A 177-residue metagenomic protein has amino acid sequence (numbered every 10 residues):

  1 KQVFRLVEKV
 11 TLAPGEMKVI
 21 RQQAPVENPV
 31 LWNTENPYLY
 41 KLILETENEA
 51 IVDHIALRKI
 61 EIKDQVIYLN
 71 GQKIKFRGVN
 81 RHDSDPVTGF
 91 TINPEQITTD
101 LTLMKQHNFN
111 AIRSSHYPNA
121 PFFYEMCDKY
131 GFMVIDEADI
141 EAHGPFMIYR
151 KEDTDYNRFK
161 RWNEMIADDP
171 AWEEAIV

Functional and structural regions predicted by a protein language model:
K1-V134, V177: Secreted/periplasmic carbohydrate-active enzymes, especially glycoside hydrolases
R77-H82, F90, E137-V177: Aromatic- and acidic-residue-enriched carbohydrate-binding clefts of CAZyme catalytic domains
